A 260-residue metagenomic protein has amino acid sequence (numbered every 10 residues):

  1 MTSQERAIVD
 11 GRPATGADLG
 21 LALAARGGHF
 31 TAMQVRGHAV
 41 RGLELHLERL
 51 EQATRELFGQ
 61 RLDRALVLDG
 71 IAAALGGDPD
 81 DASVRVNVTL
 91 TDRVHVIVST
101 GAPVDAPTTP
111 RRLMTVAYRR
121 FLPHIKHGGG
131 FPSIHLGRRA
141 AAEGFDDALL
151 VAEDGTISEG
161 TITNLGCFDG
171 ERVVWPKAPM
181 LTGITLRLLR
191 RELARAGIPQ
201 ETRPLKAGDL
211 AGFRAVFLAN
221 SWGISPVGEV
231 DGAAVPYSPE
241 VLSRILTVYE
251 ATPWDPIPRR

Functional and structural regions predicted by a protein language model:
M1-A73, T91-R260: Helix-start/capping segments and mature chain N-termini
A74-D78: Phosphate/pyrophosphate-binding loops at sites that engage ATP/ADP/AMP, CoA/4′-phosphopantetheine, polyphosphate
D80-V88, V94-I97: Ordered, amphipathic secondary-structure segments that act as subunit-interaction surfaces in large macromolecular
